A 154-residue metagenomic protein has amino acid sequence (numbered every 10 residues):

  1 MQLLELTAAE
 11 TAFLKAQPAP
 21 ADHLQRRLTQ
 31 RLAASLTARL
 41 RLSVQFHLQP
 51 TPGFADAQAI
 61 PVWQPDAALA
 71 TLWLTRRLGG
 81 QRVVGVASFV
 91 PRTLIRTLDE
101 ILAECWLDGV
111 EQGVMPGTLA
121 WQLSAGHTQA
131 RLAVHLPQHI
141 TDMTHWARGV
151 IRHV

Functional and structural regions predicted by a protein language model:
M1-V154: N-terminal auxiliary interaction/assembly segments of multi-subunit proteins
